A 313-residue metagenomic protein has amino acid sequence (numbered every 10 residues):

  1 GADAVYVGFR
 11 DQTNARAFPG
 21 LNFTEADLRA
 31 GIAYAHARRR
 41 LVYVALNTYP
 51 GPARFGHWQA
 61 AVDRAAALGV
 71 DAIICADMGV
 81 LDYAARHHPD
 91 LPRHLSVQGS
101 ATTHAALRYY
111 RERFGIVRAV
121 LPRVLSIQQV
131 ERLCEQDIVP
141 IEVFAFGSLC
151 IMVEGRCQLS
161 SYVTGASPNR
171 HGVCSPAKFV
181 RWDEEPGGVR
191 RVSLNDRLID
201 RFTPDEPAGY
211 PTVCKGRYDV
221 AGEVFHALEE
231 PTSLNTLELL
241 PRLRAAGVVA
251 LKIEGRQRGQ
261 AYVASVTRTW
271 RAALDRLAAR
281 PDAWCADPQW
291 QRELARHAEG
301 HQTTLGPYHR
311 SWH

Functional and structural regions predicted by a protein language model:
G1-A101, V120, V124, Q128-A250 (+1 more regions): Active-site pocket-lining/capping segments in soluble small-molecule metabolic enzymes
T103-A106: Short, glycine/polar-rich helix-capping loops at beta-to-alpha or helix-loop-helix junctions that flank or form
V117: Internal catalytic or translocation cores that form aromatic/hydrophobic pockets or channels for amphipathic metabolites
